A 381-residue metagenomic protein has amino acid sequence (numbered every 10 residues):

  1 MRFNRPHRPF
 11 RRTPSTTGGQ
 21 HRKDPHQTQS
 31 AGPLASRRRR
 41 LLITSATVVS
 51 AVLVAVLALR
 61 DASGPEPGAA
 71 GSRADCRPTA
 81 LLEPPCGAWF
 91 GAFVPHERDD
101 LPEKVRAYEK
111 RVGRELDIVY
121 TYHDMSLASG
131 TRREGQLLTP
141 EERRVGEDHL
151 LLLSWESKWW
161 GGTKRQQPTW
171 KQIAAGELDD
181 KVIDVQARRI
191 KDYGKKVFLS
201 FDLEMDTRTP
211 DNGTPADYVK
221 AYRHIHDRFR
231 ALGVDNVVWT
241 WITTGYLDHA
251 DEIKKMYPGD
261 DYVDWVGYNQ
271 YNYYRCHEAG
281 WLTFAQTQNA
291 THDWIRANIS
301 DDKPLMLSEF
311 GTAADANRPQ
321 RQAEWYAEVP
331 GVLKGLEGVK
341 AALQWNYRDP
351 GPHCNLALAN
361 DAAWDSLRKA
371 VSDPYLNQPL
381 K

Functional and structural regions predicted by a protein language model:
R37-A62: Secretory targeting and sorting signals
V54-C76: C-terminal region of N-terminal signal peptides and the immediate post-cleavage residues of exported proteins
T79-H96, V197, P304-K381: Substrate-binding cleft of secreted/luminal carbohydrate-active enzymes
A80-L178, T312, Q344: N-terminal substrate-binding region of glycoside hydrolase catalytic domains
F93, D202, H226, R230-D251 (+2 more regions): Aromatic-lined carbohydrate-recognition surfaces of secreted/lumenal glycan-active proteins
E115-D124, L153, I253-T283, W345: Aromatic- and acid-rich polysaccharide-binding/catalytic face of secreted or lumenal carbohydrate-active enzymes
G130-W241: Substrate-binding cleft of extracellular glycoside hydrolase catalytic domains
G135-E156, Y271-A313, S372: Glycoside hydrolase catalytic-domain groove-lining segments
